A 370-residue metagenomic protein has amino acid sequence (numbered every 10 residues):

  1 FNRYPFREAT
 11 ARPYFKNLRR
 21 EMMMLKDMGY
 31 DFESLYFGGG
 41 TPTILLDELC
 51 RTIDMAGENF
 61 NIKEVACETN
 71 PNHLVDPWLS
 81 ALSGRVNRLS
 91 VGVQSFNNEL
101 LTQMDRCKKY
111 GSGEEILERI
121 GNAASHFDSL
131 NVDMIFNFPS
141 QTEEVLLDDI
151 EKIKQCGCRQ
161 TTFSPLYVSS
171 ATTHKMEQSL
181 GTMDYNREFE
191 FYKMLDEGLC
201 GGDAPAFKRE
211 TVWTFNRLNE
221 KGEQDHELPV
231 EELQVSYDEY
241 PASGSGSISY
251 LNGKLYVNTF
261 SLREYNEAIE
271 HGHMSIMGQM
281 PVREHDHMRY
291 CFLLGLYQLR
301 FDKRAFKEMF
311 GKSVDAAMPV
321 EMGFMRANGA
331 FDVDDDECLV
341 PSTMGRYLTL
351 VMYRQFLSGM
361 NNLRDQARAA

Functional and structural regions predicted by a protein language model:
Y4-L25, E33-K312: C-terminal scaffold of the Radical SAM
M28: A motif-centric feature for acidic-aromatic and gly/ser/thr-rich catalytic loops and repeats
K312-R326: Short amphipathic alpha-helical interaction segments
R326-D336: A short, conserved structural fragment
E337-S342: Minor-groove-contacting beta-hairpin "wing" of winged helix-turn-helix DNA-binding domains
R346-A370: Short, amphipathic alpha-helical interaction segments positioned at domain boundaries
